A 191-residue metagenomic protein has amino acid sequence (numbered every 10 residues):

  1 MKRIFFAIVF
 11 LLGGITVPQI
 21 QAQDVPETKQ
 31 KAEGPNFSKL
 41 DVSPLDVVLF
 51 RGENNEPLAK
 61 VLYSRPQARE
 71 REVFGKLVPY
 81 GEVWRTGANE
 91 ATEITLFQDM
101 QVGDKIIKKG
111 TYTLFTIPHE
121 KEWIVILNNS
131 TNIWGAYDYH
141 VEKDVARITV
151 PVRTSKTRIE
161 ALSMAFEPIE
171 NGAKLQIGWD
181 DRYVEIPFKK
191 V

Functional and structural regions predicted by a protein language model:
M1-V25: Bacterial Sec-dependent N-terminal signal peptides
F10, R65-Q67, Q98-M100: Short glycine-rich, polar/acidic loop-and-turn segments at beta strand-coil junctions
P18, P57, K121: Residue-level signal for beta-strand positions within conserved beta-sheet cores that form or flank
Q21-E82, A136-V191: Primarily secretory-pathway and cell-envelope proteins
E82-I133: Mid-length scaffold segments of soluble, non-membrane domains
